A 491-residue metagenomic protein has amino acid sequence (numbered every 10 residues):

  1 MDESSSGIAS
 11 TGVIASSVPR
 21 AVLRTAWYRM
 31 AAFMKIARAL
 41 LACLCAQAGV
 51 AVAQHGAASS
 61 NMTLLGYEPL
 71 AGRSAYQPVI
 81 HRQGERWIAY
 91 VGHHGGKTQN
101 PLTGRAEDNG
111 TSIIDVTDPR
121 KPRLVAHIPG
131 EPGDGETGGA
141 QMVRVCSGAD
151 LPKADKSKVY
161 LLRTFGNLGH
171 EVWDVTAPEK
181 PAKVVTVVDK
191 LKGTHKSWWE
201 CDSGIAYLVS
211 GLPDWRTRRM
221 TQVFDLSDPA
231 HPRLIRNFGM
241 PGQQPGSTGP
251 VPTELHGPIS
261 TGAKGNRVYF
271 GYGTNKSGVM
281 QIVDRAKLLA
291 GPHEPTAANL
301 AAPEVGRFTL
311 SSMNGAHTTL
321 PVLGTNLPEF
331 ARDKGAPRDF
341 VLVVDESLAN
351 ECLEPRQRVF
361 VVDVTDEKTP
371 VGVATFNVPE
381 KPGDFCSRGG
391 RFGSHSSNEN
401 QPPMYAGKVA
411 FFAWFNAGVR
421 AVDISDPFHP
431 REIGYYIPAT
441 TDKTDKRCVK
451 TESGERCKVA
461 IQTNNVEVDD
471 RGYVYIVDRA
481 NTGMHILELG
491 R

Functional and structural regions predicted by a protein language model:
D2-S10: Extreme N-terminal basic, low-complexity initiation segments that serve as generic localization/processing leaders
M30, V52-R491: Feature marking well-ordered beta-strand scaffolds used for ligand recognition
A37-A48: Bacterial N-terminal signal peptides
